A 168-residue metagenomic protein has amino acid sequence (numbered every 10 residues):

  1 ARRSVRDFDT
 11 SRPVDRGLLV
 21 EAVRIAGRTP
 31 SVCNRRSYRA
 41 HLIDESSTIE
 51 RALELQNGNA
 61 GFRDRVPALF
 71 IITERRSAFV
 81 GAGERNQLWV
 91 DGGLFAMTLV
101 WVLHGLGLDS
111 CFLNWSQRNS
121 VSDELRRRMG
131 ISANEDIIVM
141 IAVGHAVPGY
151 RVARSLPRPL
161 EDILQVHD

Functional and structural regions predicted by a protein language model:
A1-D168: Acidic, surface-exposed loops and disordered segments
